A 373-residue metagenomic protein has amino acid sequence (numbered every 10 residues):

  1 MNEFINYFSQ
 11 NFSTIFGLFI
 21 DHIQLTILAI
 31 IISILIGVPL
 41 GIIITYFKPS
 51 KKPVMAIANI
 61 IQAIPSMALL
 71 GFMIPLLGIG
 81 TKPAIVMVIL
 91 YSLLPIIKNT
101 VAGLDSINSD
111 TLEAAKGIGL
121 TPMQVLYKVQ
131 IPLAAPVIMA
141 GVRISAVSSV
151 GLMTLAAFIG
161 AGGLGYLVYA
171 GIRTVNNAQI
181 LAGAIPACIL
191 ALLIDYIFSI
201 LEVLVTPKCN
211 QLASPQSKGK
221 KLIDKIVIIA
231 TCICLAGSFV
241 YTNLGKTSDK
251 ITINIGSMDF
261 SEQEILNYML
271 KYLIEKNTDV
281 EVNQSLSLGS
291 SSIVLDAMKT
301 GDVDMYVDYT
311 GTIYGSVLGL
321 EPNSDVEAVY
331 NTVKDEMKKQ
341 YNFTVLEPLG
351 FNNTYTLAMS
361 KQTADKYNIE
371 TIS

Functional and structural regions predicted by a protein language model:
M1-L28: Periplasmic/extracellular loop-to-transmembrane helix junction in inner-membrane transport proteins
G17, L40-F72, V88, I96-A102 (+1 more regions): Cytoplasmic-entry segments and transmembrane alpha-helices of multi-pass inner-membrane transporters
K48, D105, A182-K246: C-terminal transmembrane helix and the adjacent membrane-cytosol boundary/short C-terminal tail of inner/organellar
P75, L152-Q179, P186-A187, T206: Glycine-rich helix-loop "coupling/hinge" segments at transmembrane-helix boundaries in multipass transporters
L90, M123-L155, A178, A182 (+1 more regions): Transmembrane alpha-helices
L104-D110, A114-A134, A161: Short helix-to-coil transition segments within interhelical loops that connect adjacent transmembrane helices
G119, P132, I138, V333-E336: Glycine/proline-centered hinge or cleavage motifs at structural transition points of membrane proteins
V329-S373: A conserved helix-loop-strand patch within extracytoplasmic ligand-binding domains of the periplasmic binding
